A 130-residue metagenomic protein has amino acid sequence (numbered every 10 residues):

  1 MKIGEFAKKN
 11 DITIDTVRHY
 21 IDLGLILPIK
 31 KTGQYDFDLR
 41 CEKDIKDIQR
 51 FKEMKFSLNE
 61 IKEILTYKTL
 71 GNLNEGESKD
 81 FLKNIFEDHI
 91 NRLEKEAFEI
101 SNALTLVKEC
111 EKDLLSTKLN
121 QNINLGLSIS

Functional and structural regions predicted by a protein language model:
M1-I14: Polyanion-binding surface elements
I3, L39-S130: Arg/Lys-rich, alpha-helical DNA-contact motif
G24: Glycine-centered, phosphate/nucleic-acid-interacting loop/turn motifs that mediate DNA/RNA or nucleotide
K30-Y35: Short, Lys/Arg-rich nucleic-acid/phosphate-binding segment
